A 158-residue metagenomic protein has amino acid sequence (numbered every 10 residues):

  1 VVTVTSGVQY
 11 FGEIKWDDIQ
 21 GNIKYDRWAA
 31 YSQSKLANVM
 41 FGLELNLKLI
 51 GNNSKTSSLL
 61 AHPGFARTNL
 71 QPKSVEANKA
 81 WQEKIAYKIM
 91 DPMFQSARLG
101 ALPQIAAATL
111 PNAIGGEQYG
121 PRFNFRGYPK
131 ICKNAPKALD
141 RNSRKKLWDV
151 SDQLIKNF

Functional and structural regions predicted by a protein language model:
V1-K79, Q153-F158: Rossmann-fold NAD(P)H-dependent dehydrogenase/reductase core
D17-Y25, N78-A86, G127-A135: Short glycine/proline- and charge-enriched loop/turn segments that cap or connect secondary-structure elements
D26-S32, I89-F94, N134-L139: Active-site rim elements
F41, G100-P103, L147, S151: Alpha-helical packing segments of well-folded alpha/beta enzyme cores
L70-S74, K130-D140: Short, charged low-complexity intrinsically disordered segments located at boundaries of structured domains
K84-K130, R141-S143: C-terminal helical subdomain
A135-F158: C-terminal amphipathic/interface module of NAD(P)-dependent oxidoreductases and related NAD-binding regulators
